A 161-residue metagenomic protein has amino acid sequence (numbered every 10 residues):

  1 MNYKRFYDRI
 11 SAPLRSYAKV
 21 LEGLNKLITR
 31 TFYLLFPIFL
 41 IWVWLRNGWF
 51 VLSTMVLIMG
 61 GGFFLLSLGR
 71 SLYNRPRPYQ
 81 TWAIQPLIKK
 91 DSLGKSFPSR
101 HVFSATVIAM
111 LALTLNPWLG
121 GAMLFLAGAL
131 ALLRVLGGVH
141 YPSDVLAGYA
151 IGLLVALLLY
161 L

Functional and structural regions predicted by a protein language model:
M1-F36, F50, L66-S92: N-terminal transmembrane-helix/juxtamembrane module of multi-pass inner/ER membrane proteins
S16, N47-V51, P78-Y79, N116-A122 (+1 more regions): Membrane-helix interface segments
L27, T31-L34, L52-V56, L119-F125: Alpha-helical transmembrane segments
P37-L65: Interfacial segments of alpha-helical transmembrane regions
L40, G61, L65, G69 (+3 more regions): Alpha-helical membrane-inserting segments
L57-R70, G121-L133: Small-polar-interrupted transmembrane alpha-helices in polytopic inner-membrane proteins
A83-L161: Membrane-embedded catalytic cores of phosphoryl/pyrophosphoryl-handling enzymes
